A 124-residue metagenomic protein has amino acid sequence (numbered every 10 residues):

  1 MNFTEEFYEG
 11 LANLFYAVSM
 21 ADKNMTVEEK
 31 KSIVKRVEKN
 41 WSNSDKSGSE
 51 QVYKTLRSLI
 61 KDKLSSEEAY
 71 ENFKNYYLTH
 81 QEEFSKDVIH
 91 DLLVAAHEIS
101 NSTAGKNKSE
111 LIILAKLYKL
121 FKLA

Functional and structural regions predicted by a protein language model:
M1-A124: Small-residue-enriched hydrophobic alpha-helices in membranes
